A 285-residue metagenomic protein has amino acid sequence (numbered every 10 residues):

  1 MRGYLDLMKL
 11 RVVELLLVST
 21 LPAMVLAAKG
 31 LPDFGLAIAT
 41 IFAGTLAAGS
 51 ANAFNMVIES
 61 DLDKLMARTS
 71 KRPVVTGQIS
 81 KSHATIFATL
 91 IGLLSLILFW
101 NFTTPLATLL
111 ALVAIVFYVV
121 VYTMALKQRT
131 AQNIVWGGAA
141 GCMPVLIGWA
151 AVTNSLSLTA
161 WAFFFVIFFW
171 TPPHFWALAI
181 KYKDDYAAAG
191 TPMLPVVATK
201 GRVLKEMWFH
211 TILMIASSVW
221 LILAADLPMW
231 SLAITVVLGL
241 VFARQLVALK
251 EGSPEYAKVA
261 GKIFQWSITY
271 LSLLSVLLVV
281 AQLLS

Functional and structural regions predicted by a protein language model:
M1, I58-I79, W176-V203: Cytosolic, membrane-interface loops and tails of multi-pass inner-membrane proteins
V18-L21, R72-P73, V135-V152, G201-R202 (+1 more regions): Small-residue-rich segments of transmembrane alpha-helices in multi-pass membrane proteins, especially helix faces
V18-S60, R68, I97, L109-V120 (+1 more regions): Membrane-embedded alpha-helical segments that form the functional core of polytopic membrane enzymes, especially those
L46-F54, V116-T123, F165-K183, I215 (+1 more regions): Transmembrane alpha-helical segments that form the membrane-embedded catalytic/substrate-channel core of multi-pass
R68-L109, T199-L223: Multi-pass membrane catalytic core of lipid/isoprenoid biosynthesis enzymes
K81-V152: Intramembrane alpha-helical segments
L146-L156, M214-L221, Y270-S285: Hydrophobic alpha-helical transmembrane segments in multi-pass integral membrane proteins
A243-L273: Interfacial loop-to-transmembrane junctions
